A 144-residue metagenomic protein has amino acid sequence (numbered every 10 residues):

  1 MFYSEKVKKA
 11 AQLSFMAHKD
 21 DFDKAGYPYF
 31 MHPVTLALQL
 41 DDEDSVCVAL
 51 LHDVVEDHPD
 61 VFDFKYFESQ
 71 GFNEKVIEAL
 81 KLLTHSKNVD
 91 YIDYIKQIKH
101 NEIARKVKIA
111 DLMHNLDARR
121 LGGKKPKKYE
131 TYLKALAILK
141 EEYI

Functional and structural regions predicted by a protein language model:
M1-I144: Active-site helical microenvironments for divalent-metal-assisted chemistry
